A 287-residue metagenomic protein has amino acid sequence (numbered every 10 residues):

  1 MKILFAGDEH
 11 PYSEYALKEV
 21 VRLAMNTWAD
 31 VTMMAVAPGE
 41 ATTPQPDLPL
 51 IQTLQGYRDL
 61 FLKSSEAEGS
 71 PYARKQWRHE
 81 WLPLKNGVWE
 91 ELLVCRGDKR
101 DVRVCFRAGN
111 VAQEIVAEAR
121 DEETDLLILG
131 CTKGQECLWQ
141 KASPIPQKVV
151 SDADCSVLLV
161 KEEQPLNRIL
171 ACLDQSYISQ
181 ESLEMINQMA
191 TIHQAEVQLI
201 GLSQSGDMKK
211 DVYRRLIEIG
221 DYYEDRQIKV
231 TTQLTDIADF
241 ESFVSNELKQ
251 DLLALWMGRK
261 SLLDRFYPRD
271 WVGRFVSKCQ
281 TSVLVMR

Functional and structural regions predicted by a protein language model:
M1-G69, P165-Q233, L252, K278 (+1 more regions): Small/aliphatic-rich secondary-structure junction motif
S13, A108-G109, W139, S179 (+2 more regions): A conditional alpha-helix N-cap/helix-loop micro-motif detector
V21, Q147, N187, S242 (+1 more regions): Active-site phosphate/pyrophosphate- and oxyanion-stabilizing loops and adjacent acidic/basic residues in soluble
E66, A73-K85: Flexible phosphate-sensing "switch/lid" loops adjacent to ATP/NTP-binding sites across phosphate-transfer
K75, L93-R103, E224-T231: A short helix-to-beta-strand connector/capping loop
E80-W89, R96-R100, V104-E114, T235-D239: Charged docking surfaces used in two-component/phosphorelay signaling
N110-E163, S245-R287: Gly/Ser-rich helix-loop-strand patches that form or flank binding pockets for ribonucleotide-derived cofactors
I217-G220, D236-L248: A short, acidic, amphipathic alpha-helical segment used as a generic capping/interface helix at domain edges
